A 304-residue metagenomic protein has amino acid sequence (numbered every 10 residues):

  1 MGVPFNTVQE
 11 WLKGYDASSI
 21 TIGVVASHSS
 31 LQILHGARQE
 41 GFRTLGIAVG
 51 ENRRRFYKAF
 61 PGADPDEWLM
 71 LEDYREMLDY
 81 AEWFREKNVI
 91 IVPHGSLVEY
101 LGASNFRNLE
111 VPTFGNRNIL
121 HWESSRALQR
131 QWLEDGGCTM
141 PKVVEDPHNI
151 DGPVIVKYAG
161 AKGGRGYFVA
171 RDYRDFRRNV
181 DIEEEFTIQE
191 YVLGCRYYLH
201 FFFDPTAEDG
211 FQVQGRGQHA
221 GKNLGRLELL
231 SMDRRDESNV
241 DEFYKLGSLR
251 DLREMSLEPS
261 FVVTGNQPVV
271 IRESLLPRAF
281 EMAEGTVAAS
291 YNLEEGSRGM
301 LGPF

Functional and structural regions predicted by a protein language model:
M1-W11: Positively charged, low-complexity intrinsically disordered leader regions
T44-I47: Short beta-strand "acidic-cap" motif of Rossmann-like dinucleotide-binding folds
V49-P153, K162: Conserved N-proximal alpha/beta basic substrate-recognition cap immediately N-terminal to, or forming the N-lobe
L133, D151-V169, E184-G194: ATP-grasp fold ATP-binding core
Y198-F201, P303: Short beta-strand scaffold segments in enzyme catalytic cores
F201-N292: ATP-dependent carboxylate/phosphate-activation module, predominantly the ATP-grasp catalytic core and closely related
L293-F304: A short glycine-rich, hydrophobically flanked beta-strand micro-motif that places a catalytic Asp/Glu for divalent metal
